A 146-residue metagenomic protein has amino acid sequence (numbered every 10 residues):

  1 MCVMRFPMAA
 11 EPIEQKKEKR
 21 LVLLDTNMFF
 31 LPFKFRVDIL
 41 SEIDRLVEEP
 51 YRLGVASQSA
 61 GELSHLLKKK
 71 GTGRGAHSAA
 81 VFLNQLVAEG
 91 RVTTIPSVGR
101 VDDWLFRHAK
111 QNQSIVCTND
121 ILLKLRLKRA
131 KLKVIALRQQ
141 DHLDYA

Functional and structural regions predicted by a protein language model:
C2-E89: Domain-level signal for Mg2+-assisted phosphodiester chemistry and nucleotide/NA-binding surfaces in nucleic-acid
S59-A146: Nuclease catalytic cores that cleave nucleic-acid phosphodiester bonds, predominantly acidic two-metal-ion
